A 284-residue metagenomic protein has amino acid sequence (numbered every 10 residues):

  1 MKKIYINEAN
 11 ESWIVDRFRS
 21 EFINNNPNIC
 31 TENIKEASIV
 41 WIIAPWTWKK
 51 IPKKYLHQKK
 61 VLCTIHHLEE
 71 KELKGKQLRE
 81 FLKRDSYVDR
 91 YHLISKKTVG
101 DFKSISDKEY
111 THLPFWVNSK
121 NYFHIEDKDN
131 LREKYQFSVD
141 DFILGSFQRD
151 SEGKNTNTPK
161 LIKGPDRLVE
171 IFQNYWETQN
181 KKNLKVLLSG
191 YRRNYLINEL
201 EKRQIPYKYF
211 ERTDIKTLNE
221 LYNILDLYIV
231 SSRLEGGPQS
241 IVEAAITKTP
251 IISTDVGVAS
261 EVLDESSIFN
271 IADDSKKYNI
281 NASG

Functional and structural regions predicted by a protein language model:
D89-D101, D107-I125, I143, F147: Donor nucleotide-sugar binding/catalytic pocket of nucleotide-sugar-dependent glycosyltransferases
F123-F137: A short helix/loop element that forms part of the nucleotide-sugar donor recognition site in Leloir-type
E133-K134, V139-Y195: Conserved catalytic-core segment of nucleotide-activated headgroup transferases in glycan assembly
N183, G190, N194-T213: Nucleotide-activated donor-binding/catalytic signature segment of Leloir-type glycosyltransferases, i.e., the conserved
E220-L225: Short alpha-helical donor nucleotide-sugar binding micro-motif in glycosyltransferases
R233: Aromatic "clamp/platform" in nucleotide-sugar-dependent glycosyltransferases that forms part of the donor/acceptor
P250-S253: Short hydrophobic beta-strand element within catalytic cores of glycosyltransferases and related nucleotide-activated
S260-G284: Change "using UDP/GDP/dTDP sugars" to "using nucleotide sugars
